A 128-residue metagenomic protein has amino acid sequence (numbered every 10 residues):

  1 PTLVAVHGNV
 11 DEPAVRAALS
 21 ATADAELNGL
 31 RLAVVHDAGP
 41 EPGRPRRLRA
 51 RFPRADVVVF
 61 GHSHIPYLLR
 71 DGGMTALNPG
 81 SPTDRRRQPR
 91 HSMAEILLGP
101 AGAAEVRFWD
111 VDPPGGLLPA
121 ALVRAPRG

Functional and structural regions predicted by a protein language model:
P1-G29: Core catalytic region of metal-dependent phosphoesterases/phosphodiesterases, especially metallo-beta-lactamase-like
P1-T2, A21, L30, P53-R54 (+2 more regions): Short glycine/proline-enriched coil/turn segments at helix->beta-strand junctions
L3-N9, A33-H36, D56-H62, A76-P79: Active-site neighborhood of phospho(di)ester-bond hydrolases with catalytic His/Asp-centered motifs
V10-R16, G39-R44, V59-R70, D84-Q88: Active-site environment of divalent metal-dependent phosphoester hydrolases
T22-A23, P66, A94: Residue-level detector of beta-strand structural context in well-folded domains
D24-V35, G39, I96: Core dinuclear metal-dependent hydrolase active-site scaffold
L27-N28, A50-R54, L77-G128: Binuclear metal-dependent phosphoesterase catalytic core
V34-F52: Pre-active-site segment of Zn-dependent metallo-hydrolases
